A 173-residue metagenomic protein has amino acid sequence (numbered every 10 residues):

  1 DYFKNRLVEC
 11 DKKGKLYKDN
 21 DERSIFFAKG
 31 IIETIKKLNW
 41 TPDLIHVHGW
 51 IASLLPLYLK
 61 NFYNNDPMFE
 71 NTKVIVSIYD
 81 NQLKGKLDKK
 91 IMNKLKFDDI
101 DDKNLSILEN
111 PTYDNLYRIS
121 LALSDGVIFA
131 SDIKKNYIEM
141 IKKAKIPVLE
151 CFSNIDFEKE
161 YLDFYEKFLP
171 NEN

Functional and structural regions predicted by a protein language model:
D1-N173: Catalytic cores of nucleotide-sugar-dependent glycosyltransferases that transfer UDP/GDP/TDP-activated
